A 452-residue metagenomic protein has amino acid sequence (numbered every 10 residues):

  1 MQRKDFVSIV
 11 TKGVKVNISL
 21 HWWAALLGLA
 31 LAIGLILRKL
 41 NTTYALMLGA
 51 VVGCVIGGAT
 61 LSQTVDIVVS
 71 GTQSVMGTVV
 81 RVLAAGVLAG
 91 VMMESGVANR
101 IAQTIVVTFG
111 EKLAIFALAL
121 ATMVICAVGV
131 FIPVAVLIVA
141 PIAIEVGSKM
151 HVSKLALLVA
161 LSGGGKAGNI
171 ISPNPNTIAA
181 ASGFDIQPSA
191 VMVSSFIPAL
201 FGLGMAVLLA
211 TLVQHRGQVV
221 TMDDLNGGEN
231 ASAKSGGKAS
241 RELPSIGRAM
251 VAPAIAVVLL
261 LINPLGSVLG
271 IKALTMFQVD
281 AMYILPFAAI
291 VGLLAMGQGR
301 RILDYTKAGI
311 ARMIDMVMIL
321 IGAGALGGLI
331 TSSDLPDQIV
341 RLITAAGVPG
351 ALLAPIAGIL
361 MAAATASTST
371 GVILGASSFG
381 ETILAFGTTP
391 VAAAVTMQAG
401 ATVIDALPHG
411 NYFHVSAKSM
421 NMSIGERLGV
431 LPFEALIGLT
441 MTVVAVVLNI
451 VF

Functional and structural regions predicted by a protein language model:
D5, T11-A25, L29, I56-G57 (+3 more regions): Long, contiguous bundles of hydrophobic transmembrane helices that form the permeation core of multi-pass
V16, I144-A249, T389, Y412-L448 (+1 more regions): Membrane-core helix-loop-helix motifs of multi-pass transport proteins
L20-W23, Q73-T78, I105-L120, G147-L157 (+4 more regions): Membrane-interfacial loop-to-helix junctions in multi-pass transporters
R38-T42, M76-T78, A89-N99, C126-I138 (+4 more regions): Short helix-coil transition sites and intra-membrane helix breaks within transmembrane domains of multi-pass
Y44, D66-N99, F116, M123-V124 (+2 more regions): Core transmembrane alpha-helical segments of multi-pass membrane transporters/permeases
L83-A84, T108-I142, I321-A323, A346-F386 (+1 more regions): Hydrophobic alpha-helical transmembrane segments of multi-pass integral membrane proteins, predominantly secondary
V87, R100-A102, P133-V146, N174-F184 (+2 more regions): Re-entrant/interfacial helical elements at transmembrane boundaries that shape and gate the permeation pathway
K112-I125, M150-I170, V191-S194, L200 (+3 more regions): Alpha-helical transmembrane segments of multi-pass membrane proteins
